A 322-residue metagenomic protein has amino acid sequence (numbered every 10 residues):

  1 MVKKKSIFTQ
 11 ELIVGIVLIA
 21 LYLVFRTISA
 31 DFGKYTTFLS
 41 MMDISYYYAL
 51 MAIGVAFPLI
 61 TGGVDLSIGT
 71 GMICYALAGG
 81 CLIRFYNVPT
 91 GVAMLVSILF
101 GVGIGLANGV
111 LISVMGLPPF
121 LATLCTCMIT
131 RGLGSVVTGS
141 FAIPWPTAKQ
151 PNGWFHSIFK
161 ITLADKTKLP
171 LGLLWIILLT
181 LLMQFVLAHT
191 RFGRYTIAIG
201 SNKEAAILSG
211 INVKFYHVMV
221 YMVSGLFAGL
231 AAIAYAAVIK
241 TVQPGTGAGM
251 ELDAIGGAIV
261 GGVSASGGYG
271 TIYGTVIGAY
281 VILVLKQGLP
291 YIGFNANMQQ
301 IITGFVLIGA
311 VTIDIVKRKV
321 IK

Functional and structural regions predicted by a protein language model:
M1-L23, T27, S201, I207-F215 (+1 more regions): Cytosolic-side transmembrane-helix boundaries in multi-pass membrane proteins
K5-S6, F120-T190, Y216-M219, I239-G247 (+1 more regions): Transmembrane helix-bundle core of multi-pass membrane transporters and related energy-transducing complexes
E11-I16, M41, A49, T70-C74 (+7 more regions): Hydrophobic alpha-helical transmembrane segments
V17-G33, V137, Q184-R191: Structural signal for alpha-helical transmembrane segments and their membrane-water exit/capping regions in multi-pass
L23-Y86, V110-G116, G262-I272, F305 (+1 more regions): Single transmembrane alpha-helix segments in multi-pass membrane proteins
N87-C127, I277-G278: Alpha-helical transmembrane segments within multi-pass membrane transporters and channels
P89, A93-M94, G103-N108, I112 (+1 more regions): Helix-loop-helix "hairpin" substructures at the membrane interface of multi-pass membrane proteins
Y221, F227-A228, V238-G304: Transmembrane alpha-helical segments in multi-pass inner-membrane proteins
